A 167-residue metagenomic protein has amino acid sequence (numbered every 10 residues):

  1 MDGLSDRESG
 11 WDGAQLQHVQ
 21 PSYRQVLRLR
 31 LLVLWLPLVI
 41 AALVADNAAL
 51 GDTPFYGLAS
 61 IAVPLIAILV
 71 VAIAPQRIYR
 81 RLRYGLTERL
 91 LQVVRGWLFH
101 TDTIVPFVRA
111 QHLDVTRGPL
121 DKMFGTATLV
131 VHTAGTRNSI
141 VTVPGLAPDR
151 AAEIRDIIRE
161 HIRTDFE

Functional and structural regions predicted by a protein language model:
M1-V108, H112-E167: N-terminal basic, Ser/Thr-rich segments that initiate or prime the first beta/alpha elements at protein or domain
